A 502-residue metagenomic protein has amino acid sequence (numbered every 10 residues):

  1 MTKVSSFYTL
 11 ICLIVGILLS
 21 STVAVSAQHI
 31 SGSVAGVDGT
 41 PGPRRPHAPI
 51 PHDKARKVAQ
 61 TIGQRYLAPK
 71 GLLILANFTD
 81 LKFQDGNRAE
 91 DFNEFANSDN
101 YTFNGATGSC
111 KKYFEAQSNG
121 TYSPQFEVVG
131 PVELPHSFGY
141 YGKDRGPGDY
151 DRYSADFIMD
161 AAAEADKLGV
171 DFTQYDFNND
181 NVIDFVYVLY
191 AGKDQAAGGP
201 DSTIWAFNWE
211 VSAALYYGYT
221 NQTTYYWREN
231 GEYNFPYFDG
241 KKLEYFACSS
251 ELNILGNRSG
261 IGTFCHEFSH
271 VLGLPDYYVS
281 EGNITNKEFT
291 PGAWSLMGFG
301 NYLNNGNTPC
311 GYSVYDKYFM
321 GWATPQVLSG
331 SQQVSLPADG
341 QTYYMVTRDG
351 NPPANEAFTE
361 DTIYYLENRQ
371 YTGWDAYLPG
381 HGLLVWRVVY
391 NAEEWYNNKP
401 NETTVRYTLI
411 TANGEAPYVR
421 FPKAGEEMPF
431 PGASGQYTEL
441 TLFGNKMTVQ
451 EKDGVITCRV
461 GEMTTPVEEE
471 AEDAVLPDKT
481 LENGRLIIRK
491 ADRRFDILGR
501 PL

Functional and structural regions predicted by a protein language model:
M1-C12: Bacterial N-terminal signal peptides that target proteins for export
L10-S21: Bacterial N-terminal signal peptides
T22-A27: Sec/Tat signal peptide C-region and signal peptidase I cleavage site
Q28-T290, W294, G298-T308, D316 (+1 more regions): Active-site-proximal segment of zinc-dependent metalloprotease catalytic domains
H29-G39, Q84-Y122, V128, V132 (+2 more regions): Non-catalytic C-terminal accessory/binding modules of secreted extracellular proteins
G298-G340, T464: Catalytic cores of secreted or luminal carbohydrate-active enzymes
E462-K490, P501: Residue-level detector of functionally pivotal "anchor" positions at catalytic/ligand-binding pockets or at interdomain
F495-R500: Short, glycine-anchored, charge-dense loop/turn motifs used at functional sites
